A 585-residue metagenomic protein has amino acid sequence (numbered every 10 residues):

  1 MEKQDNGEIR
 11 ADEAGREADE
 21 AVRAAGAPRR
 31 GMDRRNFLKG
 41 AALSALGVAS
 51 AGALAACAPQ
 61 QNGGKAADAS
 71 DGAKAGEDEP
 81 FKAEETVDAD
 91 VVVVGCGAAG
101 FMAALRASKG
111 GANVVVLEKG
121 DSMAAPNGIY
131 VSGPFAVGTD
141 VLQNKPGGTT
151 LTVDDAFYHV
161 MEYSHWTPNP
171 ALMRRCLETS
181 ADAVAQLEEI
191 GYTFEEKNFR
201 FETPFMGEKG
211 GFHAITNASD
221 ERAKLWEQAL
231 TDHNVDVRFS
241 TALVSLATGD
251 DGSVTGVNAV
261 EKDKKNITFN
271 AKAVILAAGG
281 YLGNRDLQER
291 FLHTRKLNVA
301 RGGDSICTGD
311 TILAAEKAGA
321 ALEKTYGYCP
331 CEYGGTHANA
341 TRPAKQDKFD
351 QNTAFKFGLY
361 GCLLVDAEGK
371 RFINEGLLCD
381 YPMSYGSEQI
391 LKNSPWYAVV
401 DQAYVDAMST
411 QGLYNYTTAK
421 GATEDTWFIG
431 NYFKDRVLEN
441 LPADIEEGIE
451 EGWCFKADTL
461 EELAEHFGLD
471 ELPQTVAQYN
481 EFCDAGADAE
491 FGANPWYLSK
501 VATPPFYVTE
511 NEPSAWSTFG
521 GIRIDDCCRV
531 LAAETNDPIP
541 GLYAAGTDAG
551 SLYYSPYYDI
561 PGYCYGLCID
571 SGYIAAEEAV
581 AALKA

Functional and structural regions predicted by a protein language model:
M1-N36, A45, S50-A51: N-terminal secretory signal peptides
G15, D19-V22, P28-R29, G40-A42 (+6 more regions): Conserved N-terminal/central alpha/beta ligand/cofactor-binding core
E85-G97: Beta1/beta-strand and adjacent pyrophosphate-binding region of the FAD-binding site in flavoprotein oxidoreductases
V87-A89, K264-A273: Core beta-strand elements of the Rossmann-like FAD/NAD(P) dinucleotide-binding domain in flavoenzyme oxidoreductases
T216-K265: Helical element adjacent to the flavin cofactor pocket in flavoenzyme catalytic cores
S245, T459, D470-P556: A glycine-rich dinucleotide-binding beta-alpha-beta segment and adjacent secondary-structure elements that constitute
F269-N339, G562-C568, I574: Glycine-rich loop(s) and the adjacent beta-strand/alpha-helix scaffold that form part
I312-A314, A318-H466: An anion/pyrophosphate-binding glycine-rich loop and adjacent beta-alpha core in soluble alpha-beta enzymes
